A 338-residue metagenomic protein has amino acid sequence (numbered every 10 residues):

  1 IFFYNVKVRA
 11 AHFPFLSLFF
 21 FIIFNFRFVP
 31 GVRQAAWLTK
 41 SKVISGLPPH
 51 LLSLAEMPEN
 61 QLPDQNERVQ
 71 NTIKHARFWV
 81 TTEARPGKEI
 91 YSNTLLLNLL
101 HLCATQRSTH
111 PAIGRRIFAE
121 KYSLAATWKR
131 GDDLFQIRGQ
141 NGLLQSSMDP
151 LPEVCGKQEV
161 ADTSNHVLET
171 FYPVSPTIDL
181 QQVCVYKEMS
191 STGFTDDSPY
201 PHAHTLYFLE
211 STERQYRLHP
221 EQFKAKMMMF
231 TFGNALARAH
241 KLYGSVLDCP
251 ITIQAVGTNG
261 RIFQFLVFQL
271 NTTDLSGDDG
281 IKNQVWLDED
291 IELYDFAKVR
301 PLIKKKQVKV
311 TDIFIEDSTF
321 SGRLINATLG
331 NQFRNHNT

Functional and structural regions predicted by a protein language model:
I1-Q222, W286-L287, E292-T338: Charge-rich, low-complexity intrinsically disordered linkers/tails that border or connect globular domains
F208-G277: Internal, well-ordered interaction modules that form the hydrophobic cores of assembly/scaffold domains in eukaryotic
R261-I303: Polybasic, proline/glycine-rich intrinsically disordered low-complexity segments
